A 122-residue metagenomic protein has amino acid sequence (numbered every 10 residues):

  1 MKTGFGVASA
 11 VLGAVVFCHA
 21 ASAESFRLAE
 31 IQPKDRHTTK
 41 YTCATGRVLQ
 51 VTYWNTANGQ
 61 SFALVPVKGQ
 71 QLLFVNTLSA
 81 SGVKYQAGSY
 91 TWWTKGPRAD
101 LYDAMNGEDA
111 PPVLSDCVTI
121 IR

Functional and structural regions predicted by a protein language model:
M1-G4: Positively charged n-region of N-terminal signal peptides that target proteins for export
G6-A8, I120: Short amphipathic alpha-helical "recognition" segments used for binding
S9-V16: Bacterial N-terminal signal peptides
A10, T52, Y90-T91: Short, low-complexity intrinsically disordered segments
G13, L49, F62, W93 (+1 more regions): Amphipathic alpha-helical interaction segments
C18-A20: N-terminal signal peptide c-region/cleavage motif recognized by signal peptidases
A23-L73, G107, L114-R122: N-terminal secretory signal peptides
K68-N106: Mid-chain, structured segments of secreted extracytoplasmic proteins
